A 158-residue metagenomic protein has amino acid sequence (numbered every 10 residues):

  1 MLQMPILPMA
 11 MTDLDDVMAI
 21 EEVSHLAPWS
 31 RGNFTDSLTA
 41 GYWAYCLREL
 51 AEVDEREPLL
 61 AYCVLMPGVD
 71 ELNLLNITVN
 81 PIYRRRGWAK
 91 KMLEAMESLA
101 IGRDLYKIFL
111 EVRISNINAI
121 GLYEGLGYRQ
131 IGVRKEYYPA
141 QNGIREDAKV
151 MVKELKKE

Functional and structural regions predicted by a protein language model:
P5-R84, L93-A95, L99, R103 (+1 more regions): Acetyl-CoA-dependent GNAT
A61, G87-A89, G127: Conserved phosphate-binding and hydrolysis motifs of nucleotide-dependent enzymes
V79, R113-I114: Short amphipathic helical patch at the helix-1/turn junction of helix-turn-helix
A89, L93, N116-A119, E136-N142: Short glycine/proline-centered loop/turn elements that form peptide/ligand docking sites
M96-A100, I108, A119: Short hydrophobic clusters on alpha-helical segments that form packing/core surfaces in small helical domains
F109-E111, E124, R129-D147: Conserved catalytic-core motifs of GNAT/GCN5-like acyltransferases
